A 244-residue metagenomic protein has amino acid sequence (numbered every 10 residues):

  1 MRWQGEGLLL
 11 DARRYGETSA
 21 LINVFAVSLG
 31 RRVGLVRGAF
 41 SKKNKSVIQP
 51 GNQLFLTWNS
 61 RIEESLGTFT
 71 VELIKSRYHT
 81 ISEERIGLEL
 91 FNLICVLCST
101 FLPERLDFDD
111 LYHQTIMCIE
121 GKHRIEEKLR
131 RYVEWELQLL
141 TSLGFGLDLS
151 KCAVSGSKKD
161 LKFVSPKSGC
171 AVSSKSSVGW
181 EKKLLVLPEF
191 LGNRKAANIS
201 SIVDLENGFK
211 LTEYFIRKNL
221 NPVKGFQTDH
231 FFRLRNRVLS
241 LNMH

Functional and structural regions predicted by a protein language model:
M1-A20, F25-H244: Non-catalytic alpha-helical scaffolds and adjoining flexible linkers that form interface surfaces for assembly
